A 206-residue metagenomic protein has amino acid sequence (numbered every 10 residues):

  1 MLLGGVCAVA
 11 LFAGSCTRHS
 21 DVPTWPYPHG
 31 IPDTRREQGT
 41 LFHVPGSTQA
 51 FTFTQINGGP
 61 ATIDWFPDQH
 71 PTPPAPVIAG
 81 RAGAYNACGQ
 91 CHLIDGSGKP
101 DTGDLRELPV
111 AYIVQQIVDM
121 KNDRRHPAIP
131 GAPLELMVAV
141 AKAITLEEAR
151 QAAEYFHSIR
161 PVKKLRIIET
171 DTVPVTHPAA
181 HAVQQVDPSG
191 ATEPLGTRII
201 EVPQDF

Functional and structural regions predicted by a protein language model:
M1-G5: Bacterial N-terminal signal peptides that target proteins for export
F12-S15: C-terminal motif of bacterial Sec signal peptides marking the signal peptidase cleavage site
T17-N86, Q90, A128-F206: Flexible coil segments in periplasmic/lumen-exposed cytochrome c-class electron-transfer proteins
I94: Cys/His-rich metal-chelating microdomains
S97-R106, V114-Q115, D119-I144, E148: A cross-kingdom feature marking solvent-exposed beta-strand/loop segments within repeated, beta-rich binding/scaffold
